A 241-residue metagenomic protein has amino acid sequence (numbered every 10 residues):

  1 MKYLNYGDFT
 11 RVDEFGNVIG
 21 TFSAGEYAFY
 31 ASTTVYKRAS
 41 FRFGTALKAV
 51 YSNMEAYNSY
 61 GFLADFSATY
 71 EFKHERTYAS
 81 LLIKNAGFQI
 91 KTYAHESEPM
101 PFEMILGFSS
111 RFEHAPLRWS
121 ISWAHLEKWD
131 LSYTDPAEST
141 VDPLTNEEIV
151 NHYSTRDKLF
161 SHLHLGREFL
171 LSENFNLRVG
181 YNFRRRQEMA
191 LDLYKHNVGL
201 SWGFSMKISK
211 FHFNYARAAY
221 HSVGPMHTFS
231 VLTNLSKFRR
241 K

Functional and structural regions predicted by a protein language model:
M1-K241: Subset of outer-membrane beta-barrel
